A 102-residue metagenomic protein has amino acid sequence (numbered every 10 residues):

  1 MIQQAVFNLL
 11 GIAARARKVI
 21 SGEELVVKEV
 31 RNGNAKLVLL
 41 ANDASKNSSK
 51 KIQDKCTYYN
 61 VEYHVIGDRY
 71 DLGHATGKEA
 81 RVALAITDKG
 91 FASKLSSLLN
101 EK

Functional and structural regions predicted by a protein language model:
M1-I2, K102: Absolute protein N-terminus
I2-L40: N-terminal first-folded block
N8, K28-N32, K50-D54, S93 (+1 more regions): Solvent-exposed alpha-helical segments within well-ordered globular domains of core cellular machineries
N8, Y70-K102: C-terminal structural segments of small proteins and small subunits
R17, K36-L37, E62-H64, R81-L84: Structural motif
E24, D43-A44, D68-D71, K89: Short, ordered loop/turn segments at secondary-structure junctions
R31-Q53, N60-E62: N-terminal positively charged helical leader segments and presequences
K50-R81: Mid-chain, well-packed structural core segment of small domains
